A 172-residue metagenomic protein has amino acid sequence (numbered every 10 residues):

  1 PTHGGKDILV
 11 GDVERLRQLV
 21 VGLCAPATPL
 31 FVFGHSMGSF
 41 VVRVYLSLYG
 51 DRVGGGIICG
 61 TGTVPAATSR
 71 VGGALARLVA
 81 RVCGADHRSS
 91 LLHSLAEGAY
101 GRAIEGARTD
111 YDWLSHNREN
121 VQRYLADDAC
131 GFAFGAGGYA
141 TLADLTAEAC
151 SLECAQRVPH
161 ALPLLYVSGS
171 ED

Functional and structural regions predicted by a protein language model:
P1-D7: Cap/lid segment of the alpha/beta-hydrolase catalytic domain
I8-T28: Conserved acidic catalytic loop of the alpha/beta-hydrolase fold
F33-G38, V42: Gly/Ala-rich beta-loop-alpha elbow adjacent to hydrolase catalytic centers
V42-A129: Alpha/beta-hydrolase-fold enzymes
G131-F132, S170-D172: Acidic catalytic loop of the alpha/beta-hydrolase fold
G135-Q156: Active-site nucleophile elbow and catalytic-triad environment of alpha/beta-hydrolase enzymes
V158-L164: Short, proline-enriched alpha-helix->beta-strand connector loops that line the catalytic pocket of alpha/beta-hydrolase
Y166-S168: Short beta-strand/loop motif that positions the catalytic acidic residue of the alpha/beta-hydrolase fold
